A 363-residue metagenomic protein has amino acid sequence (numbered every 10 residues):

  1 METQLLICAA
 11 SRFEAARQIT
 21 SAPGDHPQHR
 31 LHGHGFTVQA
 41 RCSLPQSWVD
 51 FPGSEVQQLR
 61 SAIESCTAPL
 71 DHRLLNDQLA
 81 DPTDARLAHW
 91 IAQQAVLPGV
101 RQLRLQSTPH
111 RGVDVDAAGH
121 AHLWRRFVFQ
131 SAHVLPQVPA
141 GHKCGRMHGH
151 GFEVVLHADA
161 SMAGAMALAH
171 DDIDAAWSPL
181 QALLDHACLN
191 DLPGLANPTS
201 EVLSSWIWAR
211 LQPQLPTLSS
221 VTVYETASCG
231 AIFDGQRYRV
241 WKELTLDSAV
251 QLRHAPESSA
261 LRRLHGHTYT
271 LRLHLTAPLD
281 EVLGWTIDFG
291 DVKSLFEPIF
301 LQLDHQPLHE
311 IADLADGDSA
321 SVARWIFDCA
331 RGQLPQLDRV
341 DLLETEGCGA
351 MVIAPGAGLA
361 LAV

Functional and structural regions predicted by a protein language model:
M1-V363: Charge-rich, low-complexity N-terminal segments
